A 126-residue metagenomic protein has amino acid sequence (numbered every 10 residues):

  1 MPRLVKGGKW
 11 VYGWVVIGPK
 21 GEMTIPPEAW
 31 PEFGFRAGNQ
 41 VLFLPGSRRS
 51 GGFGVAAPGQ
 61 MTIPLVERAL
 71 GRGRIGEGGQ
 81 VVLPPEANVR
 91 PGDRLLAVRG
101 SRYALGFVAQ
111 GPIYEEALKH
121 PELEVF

Functional and structural regions predicted by a protein language model:
M1-K9, R49-I63, E124-F126: A detector of short terminal or domain-flanking linear segments
M1-L4, V41-L42, L83, D93-R94: Intrinsically disordered, low-complexity boundary segments flanking structured domains
P2-M23, R72-Q80: Short Lys/Arg-rich basic patches
L4-V5, P31, V66-G71, N88-G92 (+1 more regions): A structural signal for the main folded, soluble domain(s) of proteins
V11, G34-F53, V89-A109: A short beta-strand-loop micro-motif that forms or neighbors metal/cofactor- and ligand-binding patches at active-site
W14-A69: Acidic (E/D-rich), amphipathic helical modules within compact regulatory domains
A57-R99, A104-G106: Short, solvent-exposed interaction modules
G111, A117-L118: Short metal-binding segments enriched for Cys and/or His
